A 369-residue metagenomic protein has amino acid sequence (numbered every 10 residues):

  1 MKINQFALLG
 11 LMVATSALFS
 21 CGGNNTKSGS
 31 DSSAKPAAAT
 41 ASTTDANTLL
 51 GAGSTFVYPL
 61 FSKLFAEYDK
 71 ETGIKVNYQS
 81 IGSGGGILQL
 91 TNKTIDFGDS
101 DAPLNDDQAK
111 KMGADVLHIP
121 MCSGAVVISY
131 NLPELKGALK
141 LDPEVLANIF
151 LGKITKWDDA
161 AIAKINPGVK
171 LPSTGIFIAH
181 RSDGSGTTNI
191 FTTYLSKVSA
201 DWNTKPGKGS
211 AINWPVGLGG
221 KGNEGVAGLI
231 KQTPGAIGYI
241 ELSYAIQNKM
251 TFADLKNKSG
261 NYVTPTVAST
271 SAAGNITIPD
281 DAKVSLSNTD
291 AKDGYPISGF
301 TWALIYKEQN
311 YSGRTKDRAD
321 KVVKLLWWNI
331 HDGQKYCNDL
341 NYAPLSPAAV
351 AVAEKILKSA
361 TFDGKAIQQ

Functional and structural regions predicted by a protein language model:
M1-L8: Bacterial N-terminal signal peptides that target proteins for export
L8-T15: Hydrophobic helical h-region of N-terminal Sec-dependent signal peptides in bacterial secretory/periplasmic proteins
S16-C21: C-terminal motif of bacterial Sec signal peptides marking the signal peptidase cleavage site
G22-Q369: Flexible loop/hinge segments at secondary-structure junctions
